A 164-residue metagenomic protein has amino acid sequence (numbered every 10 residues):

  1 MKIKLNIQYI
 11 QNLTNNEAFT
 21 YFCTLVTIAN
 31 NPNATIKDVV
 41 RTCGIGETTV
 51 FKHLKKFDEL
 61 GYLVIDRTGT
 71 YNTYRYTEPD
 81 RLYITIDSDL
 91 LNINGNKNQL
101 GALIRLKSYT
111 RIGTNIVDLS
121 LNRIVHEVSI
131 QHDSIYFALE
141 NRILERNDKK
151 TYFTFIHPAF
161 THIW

Functional and structural regions predicted by a protein language model:
M1-W164: Electropositive, intrinsically flexible nucleic-acid-contacting patches
